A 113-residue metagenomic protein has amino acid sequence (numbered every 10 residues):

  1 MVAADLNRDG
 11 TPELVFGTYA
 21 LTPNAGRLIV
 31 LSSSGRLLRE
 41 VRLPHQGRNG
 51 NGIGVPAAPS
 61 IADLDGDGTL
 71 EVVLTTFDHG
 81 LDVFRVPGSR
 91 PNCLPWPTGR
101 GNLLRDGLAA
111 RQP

Functional and structural regions predicted by a protein language model:
V2-P113: Extracytoplasmic/lumenal domain signature
